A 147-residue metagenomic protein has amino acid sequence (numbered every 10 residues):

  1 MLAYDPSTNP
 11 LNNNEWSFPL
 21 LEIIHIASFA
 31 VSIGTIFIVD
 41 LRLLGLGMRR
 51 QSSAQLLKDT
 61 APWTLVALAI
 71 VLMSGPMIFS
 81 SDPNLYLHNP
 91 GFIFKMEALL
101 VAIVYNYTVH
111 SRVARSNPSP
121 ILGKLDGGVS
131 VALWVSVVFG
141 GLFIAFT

Functional and structural regions predicted by a protein language model:
M1-T147: Polytopic transmembrane helical bundles with strong interfacial aromatic enrichment
